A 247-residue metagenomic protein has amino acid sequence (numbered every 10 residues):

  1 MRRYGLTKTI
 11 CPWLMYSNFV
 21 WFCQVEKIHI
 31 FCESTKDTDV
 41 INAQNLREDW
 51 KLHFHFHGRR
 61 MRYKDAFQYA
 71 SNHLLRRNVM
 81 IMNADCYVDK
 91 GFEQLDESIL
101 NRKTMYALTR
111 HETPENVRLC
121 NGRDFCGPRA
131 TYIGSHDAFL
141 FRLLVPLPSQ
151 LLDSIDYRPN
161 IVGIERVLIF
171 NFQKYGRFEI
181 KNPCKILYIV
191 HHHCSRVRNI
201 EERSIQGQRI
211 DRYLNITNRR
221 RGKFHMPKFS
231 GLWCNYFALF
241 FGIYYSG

Functional and structural regions predicted by a protein language model:
M1-I10, S154-G247: C-terminal catalytic/acceptor-binding lobe
L6-E26: Short, acidic, metal-binding catalytic loop of nucleotide-sugar glycosyltransferases
F22, I28-E33, A107: Short internal beta-strands
E26, L75-R77, R102, F178: Short coil/turn segments at beta-strand junctions that form active-site/ligand-binding loops
F31-M82, D89-K90: Active-site-proximal specificity loops/subdomain of glycosyltransferases
T35-D37, D85-Y87, H111-P114, P146 (+2 more regions): Short, solvent-exposed loop/turn segments at secondary-structure junctions
L46-W50, F125-I133, I205-I210: Acidic, Ser/Thr-rich peripheral helices and adjacent loops at domain boundaries
S71, C86-Q173, W233-F237, F241-Y245: Conserved catalytic core of nucleotide-sugar-dependent glycosyltransferases
